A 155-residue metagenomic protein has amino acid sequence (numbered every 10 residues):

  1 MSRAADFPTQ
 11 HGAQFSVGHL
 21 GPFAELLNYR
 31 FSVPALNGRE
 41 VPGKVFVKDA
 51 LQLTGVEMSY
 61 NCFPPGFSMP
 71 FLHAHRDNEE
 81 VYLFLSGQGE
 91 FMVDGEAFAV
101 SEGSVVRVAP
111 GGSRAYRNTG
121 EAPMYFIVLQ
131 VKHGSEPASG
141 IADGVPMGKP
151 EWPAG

Functional and structural regions predicted by a protein language model:
M1-V56, P65, P137-G155: A short, N-terminal "cap"/entry segment at the start of jelly-roll beta-barrel domains of the cupin/DSBH fold
R39, L51-G55, R76, V100 (+1 more regions): A generic fold-level signal
V47, Y60-N61, S104, R114: Hydrophobic/aromatic beta-strand elements that line small-molecule binding cavities or substrate pockets in beta-rich
K48-A50, P70-H75, R117-T119: Short histidine-centered beta-strand/loop micro-motifs that create catalytic or ligand/metal-coordination sites
T54, M92-E96: Short strand-coil-strand connectors
Y60-P64, A74-M92, L129-V131: Short, conserved beta-strand element in jelly-roll/cupin
E90, P110-E136: Ligand-binding loop in jelly-roll beta-barrel domains
G95-G111: Short acidic-glycine-tyrosine-enriched beta hairpin
